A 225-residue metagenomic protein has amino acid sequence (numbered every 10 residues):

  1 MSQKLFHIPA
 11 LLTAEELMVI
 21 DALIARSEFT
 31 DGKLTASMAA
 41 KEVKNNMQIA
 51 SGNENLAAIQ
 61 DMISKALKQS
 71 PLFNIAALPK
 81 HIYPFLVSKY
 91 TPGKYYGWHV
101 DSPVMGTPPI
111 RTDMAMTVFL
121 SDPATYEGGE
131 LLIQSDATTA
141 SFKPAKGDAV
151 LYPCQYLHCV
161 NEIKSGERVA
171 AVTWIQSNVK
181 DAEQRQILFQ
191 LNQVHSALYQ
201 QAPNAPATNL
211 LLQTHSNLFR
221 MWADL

Functional and structural regions predicted by a protein language model:
M1-P79, I187-L225: Non-heme Fe(II)/2-oxoglutarate
P71-F189: Catalytic core of non-heme Fe(II) oxygenases with the double-stranded beta-helix
